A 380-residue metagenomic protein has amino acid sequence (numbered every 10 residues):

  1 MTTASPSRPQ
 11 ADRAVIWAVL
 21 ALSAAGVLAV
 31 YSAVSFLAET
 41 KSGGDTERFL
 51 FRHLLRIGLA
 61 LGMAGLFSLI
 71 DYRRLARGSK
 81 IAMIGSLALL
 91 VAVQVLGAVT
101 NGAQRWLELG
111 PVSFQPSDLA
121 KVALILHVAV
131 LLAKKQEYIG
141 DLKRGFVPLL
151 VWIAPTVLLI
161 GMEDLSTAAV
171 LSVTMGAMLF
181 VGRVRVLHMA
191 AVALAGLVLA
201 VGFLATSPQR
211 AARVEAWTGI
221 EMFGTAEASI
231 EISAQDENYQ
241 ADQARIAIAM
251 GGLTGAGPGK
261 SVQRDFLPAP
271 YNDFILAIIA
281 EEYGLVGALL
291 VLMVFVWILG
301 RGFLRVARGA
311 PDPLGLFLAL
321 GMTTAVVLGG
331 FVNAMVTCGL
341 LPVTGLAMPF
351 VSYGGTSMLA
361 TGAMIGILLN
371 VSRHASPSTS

Functional and structural regions predicted by a protein language model:
M1-A4, L314, G329-S380: A juxtamembrane structural motif centered on a specific transmembrane helix
A4-V19: N-terminal membrane topogenic signal
I16-A24, L28-S32, S42-D236, A277-V336 (+2 more regions): Hydrophobic alpha-helical transmembrane segments of multi-pass inner membrane proteins, especially in bacterial systems
F36-L37: Transmembrane helices with small-residue packing motifs
G110-A120, G161-E163, G252, A256 (+1 more regions): Glycine/serine-rich anion-binding loops at beta->alpha junctions that coordinate negatively charged ligand groups
N238-A256: Extracytosolic (periplasmic/ER-lumenal) interhelical loops and adjacent juxtamembrane/interface segments of multi-pass
G252-Y283: Long extracytoplasmic/lumenal interhelical loops at the membrane interface of multi-pass membrane proteins
